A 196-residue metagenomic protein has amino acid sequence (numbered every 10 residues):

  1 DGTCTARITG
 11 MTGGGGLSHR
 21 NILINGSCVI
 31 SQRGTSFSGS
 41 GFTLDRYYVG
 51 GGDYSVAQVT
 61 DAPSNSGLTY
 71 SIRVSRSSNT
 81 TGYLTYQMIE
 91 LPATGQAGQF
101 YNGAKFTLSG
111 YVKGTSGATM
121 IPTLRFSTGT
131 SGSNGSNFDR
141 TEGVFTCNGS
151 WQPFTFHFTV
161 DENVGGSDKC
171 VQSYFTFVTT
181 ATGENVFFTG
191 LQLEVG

Functional and structural regions predicted by a protein language model:
G2-T5: Extreme N-terminal basic, low-complexity initiation segments that serve as generic localization/processing leaders
R7-G196: Extracellular and organelle-lumenal recognition/adhesion modules and their flexible linkers in secreted
